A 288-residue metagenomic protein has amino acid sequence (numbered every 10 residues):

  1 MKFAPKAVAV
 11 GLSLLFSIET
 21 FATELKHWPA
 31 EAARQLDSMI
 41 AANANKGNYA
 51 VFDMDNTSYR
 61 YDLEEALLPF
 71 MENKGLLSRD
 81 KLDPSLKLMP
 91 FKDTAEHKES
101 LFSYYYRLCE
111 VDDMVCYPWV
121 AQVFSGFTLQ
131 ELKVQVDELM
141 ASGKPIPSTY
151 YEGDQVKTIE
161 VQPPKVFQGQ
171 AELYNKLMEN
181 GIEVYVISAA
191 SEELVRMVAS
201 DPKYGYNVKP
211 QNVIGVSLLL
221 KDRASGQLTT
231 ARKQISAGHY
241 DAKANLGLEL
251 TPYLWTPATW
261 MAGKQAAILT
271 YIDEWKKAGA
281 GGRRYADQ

Functional and structural regions predicted by a protein language model:
F3, G11-L14, I18-M54, D62 (+1 more regions): Non-catalytic pre-domain segments flanking phosphatase-related domains
S13-I18, K46-Y49, L88, E99-S103 (+3 more regions): Generic intrinsically disordered, low-complexity segments enriched for polar/acidic and small residues
S17-E19, D53, L129, P210 (+1 more regions): A generic alpha-helix preference that emphasizes hydrophobic side chains
T23-Q35, I40-N43, G47-Y49, V134-Q288: C-terminal cap/substrate-recognition subdomain and adjoining C-terminal extension of metal-dependent phosphatase-like
D62, M114-V115, E193, A262: A generic alpha-helix surface/boundary motif
L63-A66, M71-E72, L76-V161: A metal-dependent, Asp-based hydrolase signature
